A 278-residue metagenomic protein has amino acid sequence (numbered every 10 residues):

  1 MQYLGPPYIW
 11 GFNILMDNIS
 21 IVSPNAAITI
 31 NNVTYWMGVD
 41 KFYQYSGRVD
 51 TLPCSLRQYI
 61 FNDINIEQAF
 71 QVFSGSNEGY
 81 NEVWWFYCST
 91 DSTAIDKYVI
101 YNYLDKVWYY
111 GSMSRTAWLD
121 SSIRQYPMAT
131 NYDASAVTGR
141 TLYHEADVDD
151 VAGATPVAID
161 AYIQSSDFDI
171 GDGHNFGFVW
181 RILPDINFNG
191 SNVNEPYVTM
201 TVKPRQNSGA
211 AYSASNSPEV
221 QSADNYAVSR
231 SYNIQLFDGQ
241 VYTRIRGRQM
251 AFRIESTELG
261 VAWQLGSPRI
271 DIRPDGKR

Functional and structural regions predicted by a protein language model:
M1-I19: Surface-exposed extracellular loop regions of Gram-negative outer-membrane beta-barrel proteins
N18-R278: Beta-sheet repeat architectures centered on beta-propellers
